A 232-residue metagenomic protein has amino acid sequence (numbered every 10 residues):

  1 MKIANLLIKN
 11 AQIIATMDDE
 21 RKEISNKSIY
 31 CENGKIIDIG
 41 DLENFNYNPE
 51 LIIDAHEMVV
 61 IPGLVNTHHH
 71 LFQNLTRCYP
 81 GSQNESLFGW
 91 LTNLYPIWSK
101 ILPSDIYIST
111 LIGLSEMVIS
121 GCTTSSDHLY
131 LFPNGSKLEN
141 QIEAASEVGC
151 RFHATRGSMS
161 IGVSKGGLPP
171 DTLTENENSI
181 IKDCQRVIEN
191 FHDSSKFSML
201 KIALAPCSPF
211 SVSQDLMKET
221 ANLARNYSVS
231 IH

Functional and structural regions predicted by a protein language model:
M1-Y47, M58-V59: N-terminal metal-binding scaffold of metallo-dependent hydrolase/deaminase domains
I3-K9, N46-N93, L111, S115-I119: Replace "His-x-His-based motif
A11, I29, G34, E57 (+5 more regions): Divalent metal-coordination and catalytic microenvironments
K27-S28, L51, I202: Extracytoplasmic/periplasmic beta-strand context in beta-sandwich domains, especially the cupredoxin/COX2 CuA-binding
Y30, R77-R151, I181-F197: Alpha-helical scaffold segments that flank or form the walls of functional sites
S136-H232: Metal-coordinating catalytic core of metallo-dependent amide/deamination hydrolases
